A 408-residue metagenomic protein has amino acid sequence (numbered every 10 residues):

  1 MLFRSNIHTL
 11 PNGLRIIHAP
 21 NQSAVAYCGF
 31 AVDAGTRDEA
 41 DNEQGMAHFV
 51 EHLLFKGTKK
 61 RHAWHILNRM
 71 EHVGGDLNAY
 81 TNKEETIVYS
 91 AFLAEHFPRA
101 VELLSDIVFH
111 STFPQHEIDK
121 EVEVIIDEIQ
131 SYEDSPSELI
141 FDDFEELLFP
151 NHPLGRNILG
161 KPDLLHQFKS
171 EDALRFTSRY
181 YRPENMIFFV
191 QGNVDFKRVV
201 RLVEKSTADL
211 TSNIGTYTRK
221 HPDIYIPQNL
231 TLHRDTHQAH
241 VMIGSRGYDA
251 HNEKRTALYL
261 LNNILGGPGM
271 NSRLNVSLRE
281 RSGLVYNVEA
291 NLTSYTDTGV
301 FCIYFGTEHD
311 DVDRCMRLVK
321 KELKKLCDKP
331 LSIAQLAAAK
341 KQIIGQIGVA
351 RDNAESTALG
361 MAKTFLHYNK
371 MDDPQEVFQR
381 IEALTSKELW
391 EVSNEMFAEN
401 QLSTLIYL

Functional and structural regions predicted by a protein language model:
M1-R15, V25: Non-catalytic terminal extensions that flank enzyme cores
L2, T9, I66-G215, H221 (+5 more regions): Charge-rich, well-structured scaffold segments of protease-associated domains
F3, P11, Y225-P227, R273: Short beta-strand-initiation
G13, P20-M70, E253-L265, R273-L278: Active/ligand-binding-proximal structured segments within catalytic/core domains that scaffold catalytic residues
L14, V32-T36, G74, S245-G247 (+1 more regions): Short, well-ordered turn and helix-capping elements at secondary-structure junctions
I17, Y27-A31, L54, N78-Y80 (+2 more regions): Short, conserved beta-strand segments within well-ordered enzyme catalytic domains that often line or immediately flank
P20-A24, G29-A31, I214-N271: His/Glu-based metal-binding/catalytic segments typifying zinc-dependent metallopeptidases
H48, H52, H152, H240: Histidine-centered active-site/metal-ligand motif
